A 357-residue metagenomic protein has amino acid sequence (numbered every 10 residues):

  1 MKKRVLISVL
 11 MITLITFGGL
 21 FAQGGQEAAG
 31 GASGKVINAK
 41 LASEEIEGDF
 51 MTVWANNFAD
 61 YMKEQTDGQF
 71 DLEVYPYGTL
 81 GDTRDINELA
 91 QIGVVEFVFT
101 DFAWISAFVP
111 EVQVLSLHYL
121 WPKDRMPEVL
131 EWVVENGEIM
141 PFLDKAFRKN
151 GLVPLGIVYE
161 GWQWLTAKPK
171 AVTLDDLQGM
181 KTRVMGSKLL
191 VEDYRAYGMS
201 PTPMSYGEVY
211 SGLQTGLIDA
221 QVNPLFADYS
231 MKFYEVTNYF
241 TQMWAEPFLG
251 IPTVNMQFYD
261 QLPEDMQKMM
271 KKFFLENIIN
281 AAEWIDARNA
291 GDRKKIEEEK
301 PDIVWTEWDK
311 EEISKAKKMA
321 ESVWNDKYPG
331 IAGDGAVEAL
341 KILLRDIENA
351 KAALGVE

Functional and structural regions predicted by a protein language model:
M1-V9: Bacterial N-terminal signal peptides that target proteins for export
V9-G19: Bacterial N-terminal signal peptides
T16, E138-F142, L189: Transmembrane alpha-helix boundary/anchor motif
Q23-V129, K145-E357: N-terminal secretory/targeting leader peptides
E128-F142: Signature of the catalytic double-stranded beta-helix
